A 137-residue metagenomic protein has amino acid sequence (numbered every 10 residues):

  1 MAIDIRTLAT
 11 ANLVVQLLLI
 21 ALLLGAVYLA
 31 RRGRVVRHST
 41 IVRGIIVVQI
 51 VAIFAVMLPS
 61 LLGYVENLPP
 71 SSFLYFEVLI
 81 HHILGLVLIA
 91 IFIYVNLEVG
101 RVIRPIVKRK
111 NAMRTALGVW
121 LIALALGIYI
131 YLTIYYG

Functional and structural regions predicted by a protein language model:
M1-G137: Alpha-helical membrane insertion/targeting regions
